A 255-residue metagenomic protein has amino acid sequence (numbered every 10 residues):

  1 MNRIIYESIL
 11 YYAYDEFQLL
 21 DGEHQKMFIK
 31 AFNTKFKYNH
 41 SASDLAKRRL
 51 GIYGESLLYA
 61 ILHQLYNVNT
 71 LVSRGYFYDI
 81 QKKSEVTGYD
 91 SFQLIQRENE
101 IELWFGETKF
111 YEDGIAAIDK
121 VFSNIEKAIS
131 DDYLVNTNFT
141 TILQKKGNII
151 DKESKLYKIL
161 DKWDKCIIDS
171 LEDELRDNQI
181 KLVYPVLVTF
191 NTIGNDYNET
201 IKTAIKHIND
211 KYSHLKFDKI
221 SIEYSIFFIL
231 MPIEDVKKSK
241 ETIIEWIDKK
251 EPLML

Functional and structural regions predicted by a protein language model:
M1-K30: A structured, charge-rich N-terminal accessory region that forms the first stable segment of a protein and links
N33-Y59, Y78: A short, highly charged nucleic-acid-interacting micro-segment common to nuclease and nuclease-linked defense proteins
L62, D90-Q93, E102-F110: Conserved catalytic cores of phosphodiester-cleaving nucleases, focusing on short active-site segments
Y66-K83: A short acidic/basic microdomain associated with nuclease active sites
K82-L94: Glycine- and small hydrophobic-enriched segments that form the cores of compact globular domains
D113-I118: Switch/connector loops and helix/strand junctions flanking conserved nucleotide-binding motifs in nucleotide-processing
D119-L187, I193-K202: Acidic, metal/cofactor-coordinating or nucleic-acid-engaging core segments within structured domains
D196-L255: Extended, charged low-complexity segments that frequently continue into or abut oligomerization scaffolds
